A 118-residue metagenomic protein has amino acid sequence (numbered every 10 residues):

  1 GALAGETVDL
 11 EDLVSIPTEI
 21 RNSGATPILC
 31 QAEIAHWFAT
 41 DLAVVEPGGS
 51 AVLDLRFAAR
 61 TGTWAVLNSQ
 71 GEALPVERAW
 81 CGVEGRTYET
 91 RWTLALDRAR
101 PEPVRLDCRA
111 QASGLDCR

Functional and structural regions predicted by a protein language model:
G1-E19, S23-L29, E33-P47, V52-D54 (+1 more regions): Intrinsically disordered, low-complexity segments enriched in small/polar residues
A59-L67: Short, Lys/Arg- and Gly-enriched loop/turn segments at beta-strand edges
